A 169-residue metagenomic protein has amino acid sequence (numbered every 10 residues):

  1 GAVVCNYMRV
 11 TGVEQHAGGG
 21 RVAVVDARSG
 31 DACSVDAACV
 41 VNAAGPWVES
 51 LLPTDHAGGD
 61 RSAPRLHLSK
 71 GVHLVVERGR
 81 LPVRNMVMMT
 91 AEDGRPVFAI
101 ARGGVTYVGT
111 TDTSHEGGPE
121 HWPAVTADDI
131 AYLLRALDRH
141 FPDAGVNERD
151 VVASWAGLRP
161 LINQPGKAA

Functional and structural regions predicted by a protein language model:
N6-R21: A conserved short coil-to-beta-strand element within the FAD-binding core of flavoproteins
G18-A23, V83-N85: Short, hydrophobic/aromatic-rich segments at coil-to-beta transitions
A23-V25, G109: Beta-strand residues in well-ordered beta-sheet regions across diverse protein folds
R28-C39, A43: Core beta-strand elements of the Rossmann-like FAD/NAD(P) dinucleotide-binding domain in flavoenzyme oxidoreductases
N42-G59: Flavin (primarily FAD) binding-site architecture
H56-V108, T113-A169: C-terminal catalytic lobe of FAD-dependent flavoproteins
